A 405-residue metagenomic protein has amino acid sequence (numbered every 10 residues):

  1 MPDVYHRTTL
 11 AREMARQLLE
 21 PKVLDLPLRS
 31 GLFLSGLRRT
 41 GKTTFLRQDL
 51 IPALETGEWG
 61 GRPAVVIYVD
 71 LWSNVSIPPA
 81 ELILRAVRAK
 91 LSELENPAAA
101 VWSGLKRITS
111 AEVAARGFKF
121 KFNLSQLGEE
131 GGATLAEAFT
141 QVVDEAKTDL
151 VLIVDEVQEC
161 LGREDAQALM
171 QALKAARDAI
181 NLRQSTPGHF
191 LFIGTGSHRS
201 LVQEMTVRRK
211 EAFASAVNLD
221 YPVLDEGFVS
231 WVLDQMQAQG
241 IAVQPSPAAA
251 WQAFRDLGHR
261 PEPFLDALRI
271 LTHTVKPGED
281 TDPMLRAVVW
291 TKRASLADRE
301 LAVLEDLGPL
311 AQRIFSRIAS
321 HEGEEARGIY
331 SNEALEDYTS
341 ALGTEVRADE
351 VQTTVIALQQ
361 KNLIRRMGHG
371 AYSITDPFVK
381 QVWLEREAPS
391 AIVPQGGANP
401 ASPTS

Functional and structural regions predicted by a protein language model:
T9-R29: Pre-Walker A adenine-sensing motif
S30-L32, G36-V151, V157-L161, A166 (+2 more regions): P-loop NTPase nucleotide-binding core
E159-R208, Y221: Sensor-1/coupling segment of RecA-like P-loop NTPase cores
Y221-A249, D256: Conserved small helical "lid"/interfacial subdomain of P-loop NTPases
R255, H259-V346: Winged-helix-like regulatory helical subdomains adjacent to P-loop NTPase cores
A341-K361, R366: Short amphipathic alpha-helical interaction segments
G370-D376: Minor-groove-contacting beta-hairpin "wing" of winged helix-turn-helix DNA-binding domains
P377-S405: Short, amphipathic alpha-helical interaction segments positioned at domain boundaries
